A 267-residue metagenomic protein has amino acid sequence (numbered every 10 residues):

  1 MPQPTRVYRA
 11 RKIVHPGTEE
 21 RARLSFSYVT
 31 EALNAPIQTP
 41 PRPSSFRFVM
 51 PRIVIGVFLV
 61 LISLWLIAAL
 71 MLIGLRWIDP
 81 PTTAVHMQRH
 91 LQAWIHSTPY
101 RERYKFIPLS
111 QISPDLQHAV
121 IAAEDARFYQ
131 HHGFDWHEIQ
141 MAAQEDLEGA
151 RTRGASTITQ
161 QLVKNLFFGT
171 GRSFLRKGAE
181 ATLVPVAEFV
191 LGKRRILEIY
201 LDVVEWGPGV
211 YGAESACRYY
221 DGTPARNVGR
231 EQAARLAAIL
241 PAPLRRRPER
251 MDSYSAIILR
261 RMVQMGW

Functional and structural regions predicted by a protein language model:
P2-H15, E20-W267: Juxtamembrane regions of bacterial inner-membrane/periplasmic proteins, predominantly the peptidoglycan biogenesis
